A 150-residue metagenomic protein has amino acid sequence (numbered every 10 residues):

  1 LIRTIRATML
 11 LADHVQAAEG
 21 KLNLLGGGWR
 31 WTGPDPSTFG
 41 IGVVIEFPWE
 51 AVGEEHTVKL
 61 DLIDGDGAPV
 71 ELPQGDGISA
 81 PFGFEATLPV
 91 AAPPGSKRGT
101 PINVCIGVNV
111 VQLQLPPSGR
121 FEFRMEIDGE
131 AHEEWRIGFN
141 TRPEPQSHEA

Functional and structural regions predicted by a protein language model:
I2-P116, E122-I127, A131-A150: Contiguous segments within soluble domain cores/interaction surfaces
